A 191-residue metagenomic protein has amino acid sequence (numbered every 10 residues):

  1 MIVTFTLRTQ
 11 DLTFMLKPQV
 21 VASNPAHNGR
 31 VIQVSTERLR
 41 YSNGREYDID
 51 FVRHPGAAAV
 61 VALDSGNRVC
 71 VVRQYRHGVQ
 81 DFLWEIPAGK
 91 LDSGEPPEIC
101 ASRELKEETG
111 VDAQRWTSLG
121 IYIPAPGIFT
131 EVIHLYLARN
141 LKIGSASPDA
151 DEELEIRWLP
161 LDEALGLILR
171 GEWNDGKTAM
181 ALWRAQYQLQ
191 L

Functional and structural regions predicted by a protein language model:
M1-F14: N-terminal amphipathic/basic-hydrophobic helices that include classical n-h-c signal peptides and signal-anchor
F14-N28: Extended interaction-bearing regions that mediate binding to partners or small molecules
N24-A59, S65: Acidic, metal-coordinating catalytic segment for phosphate/diphosphate chemistry, firing primarily on the Nudix
P25-G29, Y41, H77, Y122-H134: Acidic pyrophosphate-coordinating catalytic loop
Q33-E37, F82, V132-H134, E155: Short beta-strand micro-motifs in enzyme catalytic cores
Y47, G56-A59, K90-G176: Unchanged
I49, A58-R103: Conserved Nudix-box catalytic region and its N-terminal flanking loop in Nudix hydrolases and closely related
R170-L191: Long hydrophobic alpha-helical segments typical of transmembrane helices together with their membrane-interfacial
